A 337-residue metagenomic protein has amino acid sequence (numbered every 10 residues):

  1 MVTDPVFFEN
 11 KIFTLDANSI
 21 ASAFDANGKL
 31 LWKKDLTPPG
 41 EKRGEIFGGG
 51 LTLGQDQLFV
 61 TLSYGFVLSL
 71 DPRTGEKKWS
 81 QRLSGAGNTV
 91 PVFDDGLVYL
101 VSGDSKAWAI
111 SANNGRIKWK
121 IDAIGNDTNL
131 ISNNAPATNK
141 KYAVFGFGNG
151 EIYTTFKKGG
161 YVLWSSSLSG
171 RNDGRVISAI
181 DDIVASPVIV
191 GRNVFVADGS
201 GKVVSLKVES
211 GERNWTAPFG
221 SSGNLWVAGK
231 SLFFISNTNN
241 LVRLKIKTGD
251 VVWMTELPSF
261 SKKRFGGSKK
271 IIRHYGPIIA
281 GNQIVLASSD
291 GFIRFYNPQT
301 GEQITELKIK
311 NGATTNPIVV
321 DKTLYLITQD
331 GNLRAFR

Functional and structural regions predicted by a protein language model:
M1-S19: Beta-strand-rich domains and repeat architectures in extracellular enzymes and scaffolds, especially beta-propellers
M1-V6, K33-T52, W79-D94, I117-K140 (+4 more regions): Extracytoplasmic beta-rich repeat domains
D16, L62-S63, S102-G103, F147-G148 (+5 more regions): Structural signature of WD-repeat beta-propellers
D25-K29, D71-G75, S111-G115, K157-G160 (+4 more regions): Short loop/turn segments that connect beta-strands within beta-propeller blades
F234-I246, D250, M254-F295: Loop/turn-rich, solvent-exposed surfaces of beta-rich toroidal or solenoidal domains
I309-R337: Blade-level signature of beta-propeller repeat domains, shared across WD40, Kelch, NHL, RCC1 and BNR/Asp-box propellers
